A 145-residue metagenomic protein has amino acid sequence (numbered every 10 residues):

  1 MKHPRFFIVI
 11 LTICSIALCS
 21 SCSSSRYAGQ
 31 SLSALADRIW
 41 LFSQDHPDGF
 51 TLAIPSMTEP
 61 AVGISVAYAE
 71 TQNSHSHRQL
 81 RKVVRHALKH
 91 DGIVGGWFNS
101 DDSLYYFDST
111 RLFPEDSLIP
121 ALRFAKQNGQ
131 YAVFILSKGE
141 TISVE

Functional and structural regions predicted by a protein language model:
M1-I8: Bacterial N-terminal signal peptides that target proteins for export
V9-I16: Hydrophobic helical h-region of N-terminal Sec-dependent signal peptides in bacterial secretory/periplasmic proteins
L18-S21: C-terminal motif of bacterial Sec signal peptides marking the signal peptidase cleavage site
R26-E145: Conserved, structured core segments of small domains
